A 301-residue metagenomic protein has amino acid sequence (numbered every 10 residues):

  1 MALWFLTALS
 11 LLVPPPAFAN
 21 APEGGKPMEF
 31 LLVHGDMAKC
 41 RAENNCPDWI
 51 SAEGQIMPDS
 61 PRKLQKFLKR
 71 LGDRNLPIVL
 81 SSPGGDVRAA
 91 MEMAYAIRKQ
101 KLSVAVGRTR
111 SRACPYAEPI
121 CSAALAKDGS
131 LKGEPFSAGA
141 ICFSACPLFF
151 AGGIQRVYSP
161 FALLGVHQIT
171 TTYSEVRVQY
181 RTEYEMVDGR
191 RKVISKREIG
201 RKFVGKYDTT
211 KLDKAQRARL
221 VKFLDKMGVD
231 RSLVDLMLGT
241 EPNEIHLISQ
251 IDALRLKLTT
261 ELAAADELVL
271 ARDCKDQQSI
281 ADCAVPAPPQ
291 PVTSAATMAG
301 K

Functional and structural regions predicted by a protein language model:
A2-V13: Bacterial N-terminal signal peptides
F18-I141, A145, Q155-G165, T170-K301: N-terminal organellar transit peptides
